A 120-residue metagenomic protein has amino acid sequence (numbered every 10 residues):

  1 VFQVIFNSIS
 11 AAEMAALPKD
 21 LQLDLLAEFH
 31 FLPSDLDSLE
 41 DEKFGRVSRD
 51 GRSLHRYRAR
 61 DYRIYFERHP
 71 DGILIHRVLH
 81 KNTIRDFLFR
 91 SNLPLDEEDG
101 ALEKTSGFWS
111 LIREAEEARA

Functional and structural regions predicted by a protein language model:
V1, R52-L54, P70-G72: A generic structural signal for beta-strand entry/edge sites
V1-F29, E98-A120: Arg/Lys-rich, positively charged N-terminal/basic patches that mediate binding to nucleic acids
I9, F31, L36-L39, D71 (+1 more regions): Short, functionally important structural connectors and interaction interfaces within domains
M14-A16, H55-R58, E67: Short histidine-centered beta-strand/loop micro-motifs that create catalytic or ligand/metal-coordination sites
K19, H30-S34, H80: Short, intrinsically disordered, mixed-charge
F31-R58, L111: A short, surface-exposed loop/turn module that caps and links secondary-structure elements
A59-R63, E67-A120: Enriched for short, Lys/Arg-rich terminal
